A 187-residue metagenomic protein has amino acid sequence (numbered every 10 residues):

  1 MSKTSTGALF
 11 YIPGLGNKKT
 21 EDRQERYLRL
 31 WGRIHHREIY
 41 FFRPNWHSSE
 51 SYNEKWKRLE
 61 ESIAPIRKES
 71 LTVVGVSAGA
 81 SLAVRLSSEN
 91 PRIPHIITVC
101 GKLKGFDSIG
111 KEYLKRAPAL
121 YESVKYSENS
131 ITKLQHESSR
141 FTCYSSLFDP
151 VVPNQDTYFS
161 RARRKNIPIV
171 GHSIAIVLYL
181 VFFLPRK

Functional and structural regions predicted by a protein language model:
M1-S70: Active-site catalytic motif of lipid deacylating hydrolases and related acyltransferases
L9-F10, T20, W56-R140, V152: Serine-dependent carboxylesterase/thioesterase catalytic core of lipase-like alpha/beta-hydrolase/SGNH enzymes
F10, Y40-F42, I97, T142-Y144 (+1 more regions): Hydrophobic/aromatic beta-strand patches that form the interior of the parallel beta-sheet core in alpha/beta enzyme
G16, K102, L147-D149: Catalytic metal-binding/acid-base residues of hydrolase active sites
E25-G32, E112-Y113, Q155-S160: Short, aromatic/basic amphipathic alpha-helical patches
H35, R92, F159-R161: Short, structured coil segments at secondary-structure junctions
P44-W46, G101-K102, N166-S173: Short, acidic/turn-prone active-site loops that include or flank metal/cofactor- and phosphate-binding residues
H136-K187: C-terminal catalytic-base region of ester-bond hydrolases, centering on the histidine of the charge-relay
